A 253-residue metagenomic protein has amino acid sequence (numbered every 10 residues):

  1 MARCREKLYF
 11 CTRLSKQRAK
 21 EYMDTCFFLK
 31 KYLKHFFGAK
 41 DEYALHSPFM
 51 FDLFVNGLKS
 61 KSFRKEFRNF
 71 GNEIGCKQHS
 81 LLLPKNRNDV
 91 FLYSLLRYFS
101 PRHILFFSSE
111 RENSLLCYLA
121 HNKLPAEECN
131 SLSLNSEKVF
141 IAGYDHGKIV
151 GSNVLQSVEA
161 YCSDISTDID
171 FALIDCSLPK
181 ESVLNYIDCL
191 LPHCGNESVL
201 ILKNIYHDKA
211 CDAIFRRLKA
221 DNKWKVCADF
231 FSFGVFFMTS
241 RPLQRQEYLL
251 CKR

Functional and structural regions predicted by a protein language model:
M1-L173, S177-N196, I205-R253: A short alpha-helical cap/connector motif
I201-K203: Short beta-strand/loop segment that forms part of the nucleotide-sugar
